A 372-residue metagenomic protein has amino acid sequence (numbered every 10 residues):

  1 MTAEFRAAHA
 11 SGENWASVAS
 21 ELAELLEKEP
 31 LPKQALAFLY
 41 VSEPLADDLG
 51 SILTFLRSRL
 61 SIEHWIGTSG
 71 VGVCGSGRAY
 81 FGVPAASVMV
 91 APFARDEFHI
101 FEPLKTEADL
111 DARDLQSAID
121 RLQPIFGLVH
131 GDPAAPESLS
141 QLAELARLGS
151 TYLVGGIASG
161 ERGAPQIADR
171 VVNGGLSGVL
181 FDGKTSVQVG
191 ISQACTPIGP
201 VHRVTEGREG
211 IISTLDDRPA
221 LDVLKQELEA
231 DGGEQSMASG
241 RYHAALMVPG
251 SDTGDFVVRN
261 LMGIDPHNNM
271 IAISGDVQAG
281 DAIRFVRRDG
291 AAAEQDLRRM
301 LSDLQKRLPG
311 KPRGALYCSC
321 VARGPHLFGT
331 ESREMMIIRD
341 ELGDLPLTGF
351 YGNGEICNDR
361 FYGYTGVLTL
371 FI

Functional and structural regions predicted by a protein language model:
M1-G50, F55-S58, E63-H64, T68-F328 (+2 more regions): Small-residue-enriched flexible segments
